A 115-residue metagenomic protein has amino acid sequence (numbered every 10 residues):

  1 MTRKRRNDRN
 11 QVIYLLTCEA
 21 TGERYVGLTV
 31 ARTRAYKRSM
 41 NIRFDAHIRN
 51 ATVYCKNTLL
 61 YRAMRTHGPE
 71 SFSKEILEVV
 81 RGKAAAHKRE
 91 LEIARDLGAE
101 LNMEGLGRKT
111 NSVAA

Functional and structural regions predicted by a protein language model:
M1-D8, S71-S73, L77-A115: Boundary/linker segments flanking structured domains
M1-R38, A85-K88, A115: GIY-YIG nuclease catalytic motif and its immediate N-terminal context
R9-N10, E23, D45, N50 (+4 more regions): Low-complexity, intrinsically disordered short peptide segments enriched in small/polar/basic residues
L16-T17, T29, L60-Y61, G98 (+2 more regions): Compositionally biased amphipathic helical and low-complexity segments enriched in hydrophobic
E19, T66-H67, D96: Alpha-helix C-cap/termination motif
V30-K83: Conserved short loop/helix modules at catalytic or binding sites in compact beta-alpha or helix-hairpin-helix contexts
